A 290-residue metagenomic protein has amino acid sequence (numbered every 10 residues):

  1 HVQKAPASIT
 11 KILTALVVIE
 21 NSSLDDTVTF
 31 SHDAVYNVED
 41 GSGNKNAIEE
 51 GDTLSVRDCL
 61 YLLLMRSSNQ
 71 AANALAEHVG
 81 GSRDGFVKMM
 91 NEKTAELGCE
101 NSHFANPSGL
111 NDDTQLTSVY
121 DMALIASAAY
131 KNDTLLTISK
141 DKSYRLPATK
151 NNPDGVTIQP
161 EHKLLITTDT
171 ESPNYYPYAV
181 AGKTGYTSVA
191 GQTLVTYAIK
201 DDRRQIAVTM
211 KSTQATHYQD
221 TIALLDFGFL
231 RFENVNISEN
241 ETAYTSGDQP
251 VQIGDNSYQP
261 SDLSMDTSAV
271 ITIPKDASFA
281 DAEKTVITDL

Functional and structural regions predicted by a protein language model:
H1-Y120, L124-D133, I138: Active-site-adjacent loops and short helices of periplasmic peptidoglycan-processing enzymes
C99-E100, T114-L116, Y120-D121, A126-L290: Domain-terminus/edge residues, biased toward the C-terminal soluble/receptor-binding domains of extracytoplasmic
